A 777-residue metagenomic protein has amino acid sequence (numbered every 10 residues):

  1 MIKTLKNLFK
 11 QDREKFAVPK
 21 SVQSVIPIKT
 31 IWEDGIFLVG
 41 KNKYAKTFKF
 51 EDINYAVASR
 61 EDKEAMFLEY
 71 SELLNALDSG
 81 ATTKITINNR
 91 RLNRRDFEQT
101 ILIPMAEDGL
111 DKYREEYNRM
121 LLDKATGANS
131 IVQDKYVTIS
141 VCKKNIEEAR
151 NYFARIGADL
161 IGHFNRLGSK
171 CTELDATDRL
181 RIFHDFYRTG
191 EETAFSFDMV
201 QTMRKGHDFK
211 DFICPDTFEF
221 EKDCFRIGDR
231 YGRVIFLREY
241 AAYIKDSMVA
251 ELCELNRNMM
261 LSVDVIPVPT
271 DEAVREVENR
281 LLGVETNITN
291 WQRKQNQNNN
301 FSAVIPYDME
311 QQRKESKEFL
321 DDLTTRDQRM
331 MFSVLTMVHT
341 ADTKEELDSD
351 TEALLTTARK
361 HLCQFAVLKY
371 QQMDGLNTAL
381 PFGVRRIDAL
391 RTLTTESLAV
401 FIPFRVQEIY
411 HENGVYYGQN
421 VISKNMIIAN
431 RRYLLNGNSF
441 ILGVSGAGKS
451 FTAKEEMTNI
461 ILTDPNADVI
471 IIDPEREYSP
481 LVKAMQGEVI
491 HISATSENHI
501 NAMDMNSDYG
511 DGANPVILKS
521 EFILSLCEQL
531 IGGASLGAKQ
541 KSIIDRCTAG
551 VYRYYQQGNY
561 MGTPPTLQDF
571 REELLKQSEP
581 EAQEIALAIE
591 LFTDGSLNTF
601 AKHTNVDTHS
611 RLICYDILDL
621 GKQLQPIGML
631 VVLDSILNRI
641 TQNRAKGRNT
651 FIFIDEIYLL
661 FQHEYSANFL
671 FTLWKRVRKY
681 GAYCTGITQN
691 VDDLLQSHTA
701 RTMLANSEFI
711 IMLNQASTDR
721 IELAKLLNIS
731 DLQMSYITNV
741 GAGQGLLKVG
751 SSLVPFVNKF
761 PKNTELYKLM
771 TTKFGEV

Functional and structural regions predicted by a protein language model:
M1-F404: Extended, folded cores of ATP/NTP-driven motor/assembly subunits in large transport and secretion machines
I53, R60-S79, R90, C253 (+10 more regions): P-loop NTPase motor domains
I441: Hydrophobic anchor at the beta1->P-loop junction of P-loop NTPases
V444: P-loop (Walker A) phosphate-binding loop of NTP-binding proteins
K449: Conserved lysine of the Walker
T452: Hydrophobic positions on the alpha1 helix immediately C-terminal to the Walker A/P-loop
N459-I470: Post-Walker A helix-loop "phosphate-sensing" segment adjacent to the P-loop in P-loop NTPases
Q486-I490, T699-M712: A short helix-turn-beta junction within AAA+ P-loop NTPase domains corresponding to the substrate/partner-engaging
